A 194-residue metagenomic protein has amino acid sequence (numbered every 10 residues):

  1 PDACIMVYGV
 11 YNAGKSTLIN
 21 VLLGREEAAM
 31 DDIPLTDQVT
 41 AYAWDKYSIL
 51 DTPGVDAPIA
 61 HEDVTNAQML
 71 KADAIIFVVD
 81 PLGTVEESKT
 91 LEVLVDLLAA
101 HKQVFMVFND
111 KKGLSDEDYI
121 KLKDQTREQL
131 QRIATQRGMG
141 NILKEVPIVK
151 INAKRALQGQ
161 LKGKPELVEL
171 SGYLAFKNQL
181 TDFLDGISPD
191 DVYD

Functional and structural regions predicted by a protein language model:
P1-L50: Conserved G1/Walker A P-loop phosphate-binding module
Y8-V10, P53, D80-P81, N109: Active-site-proximal beta-strand/loop segments in catalytic clefts of secreted hydrolases
E26-A29, T52-A57, P81-T84: Short, flexible loop segments at the rims of nucleotide/cofactor-binding pockets, characterized by
L35, G54, A153-A156: Residues that form or immediately flank small-molecule/cofactor binding pockets and catalytic motifs
Y42-F77: Conserved nucleotide-sensing/catalytic segment adjacent to the nucleotide-binding pocket in NTP-handling enzymes
D63-V146: Conserved C-terminal guanine-recognition region of P-loop GTPase G domains, centered on the G4
K112-S188: Canonical P-loop GTPase G-domain recognition
S188-D194: Short, flexible loop/turn segments with low-complexity composition
